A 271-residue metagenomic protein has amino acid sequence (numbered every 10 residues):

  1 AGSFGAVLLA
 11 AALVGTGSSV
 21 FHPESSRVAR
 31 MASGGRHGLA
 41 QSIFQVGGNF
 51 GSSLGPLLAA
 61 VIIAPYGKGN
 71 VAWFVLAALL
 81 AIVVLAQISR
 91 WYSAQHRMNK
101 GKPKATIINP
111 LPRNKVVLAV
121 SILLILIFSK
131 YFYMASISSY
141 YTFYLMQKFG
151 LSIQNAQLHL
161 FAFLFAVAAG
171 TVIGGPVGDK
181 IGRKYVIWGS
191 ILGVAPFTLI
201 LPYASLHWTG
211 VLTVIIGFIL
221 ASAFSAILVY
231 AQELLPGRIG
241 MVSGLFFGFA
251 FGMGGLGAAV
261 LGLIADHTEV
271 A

Functional and structural regions predicted by a protein language model:
A1, Y185-L199: Structural signature of the two symmetry-related core transmembrane helices
A10-G47: Cytoplasmic helix-loop-helix junction between adjacent transmembrane helices in 12-TM secondary transporters
F44-S93: Helix-loop-helix hairpin linking two adjacent transmembrane segments in secondary transporters
G51-I63, T142, G257-A265: Small-residue (Gly/Pro/Ala) motifs that create kinks and tight helix-helix packing interfaces
Q87-P110: Flexible cytoplasmic inter-helical loops of multi-pass small-molecule transporters
L118-L164: Extracytoplasmic gate region of multi-pass secondary transporters
T171-G182, A265-D266: Helix-to-loop junctions at the C-terminal end of transmembrane segments in multipass secondary transporters
G237-T268: A late C-terminal transmembrane helix in Major Facilitator Superfamily
